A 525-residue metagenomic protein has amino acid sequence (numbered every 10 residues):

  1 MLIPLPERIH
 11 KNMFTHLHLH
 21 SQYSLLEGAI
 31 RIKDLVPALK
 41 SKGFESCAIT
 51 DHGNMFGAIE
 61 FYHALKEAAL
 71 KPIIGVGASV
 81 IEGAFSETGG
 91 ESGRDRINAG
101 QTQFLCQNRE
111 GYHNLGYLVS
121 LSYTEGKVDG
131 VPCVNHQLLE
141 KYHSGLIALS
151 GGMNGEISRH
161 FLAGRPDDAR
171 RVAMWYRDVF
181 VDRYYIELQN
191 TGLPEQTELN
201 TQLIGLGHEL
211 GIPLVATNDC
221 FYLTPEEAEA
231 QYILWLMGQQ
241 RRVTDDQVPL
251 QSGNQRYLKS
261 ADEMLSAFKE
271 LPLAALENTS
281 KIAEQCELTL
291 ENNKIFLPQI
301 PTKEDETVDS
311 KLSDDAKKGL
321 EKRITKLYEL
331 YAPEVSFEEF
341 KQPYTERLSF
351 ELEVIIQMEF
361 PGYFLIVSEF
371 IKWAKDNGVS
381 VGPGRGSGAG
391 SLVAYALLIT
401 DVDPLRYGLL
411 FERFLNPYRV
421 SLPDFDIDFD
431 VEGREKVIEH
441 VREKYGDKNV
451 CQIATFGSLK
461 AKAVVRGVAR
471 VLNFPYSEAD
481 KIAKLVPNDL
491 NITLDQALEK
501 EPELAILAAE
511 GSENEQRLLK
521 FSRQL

Functional and structural regions predicted by a protein language model:
I9-L525: Alpha-helical scaffold/interaction cores of sigma-54-like transcription cofactors and many family A DNA polymerases
